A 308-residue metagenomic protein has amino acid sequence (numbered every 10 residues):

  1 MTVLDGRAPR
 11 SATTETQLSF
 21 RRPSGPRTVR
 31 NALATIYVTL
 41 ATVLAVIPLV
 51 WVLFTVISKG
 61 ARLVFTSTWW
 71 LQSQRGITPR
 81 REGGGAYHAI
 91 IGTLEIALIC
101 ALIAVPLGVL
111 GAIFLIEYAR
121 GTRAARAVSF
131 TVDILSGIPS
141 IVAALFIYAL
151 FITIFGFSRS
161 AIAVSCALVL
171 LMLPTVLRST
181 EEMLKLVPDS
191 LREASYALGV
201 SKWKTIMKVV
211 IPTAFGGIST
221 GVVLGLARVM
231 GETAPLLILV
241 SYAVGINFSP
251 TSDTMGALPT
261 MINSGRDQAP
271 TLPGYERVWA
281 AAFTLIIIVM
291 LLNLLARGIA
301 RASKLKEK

Functional and structural regions predicted by a protein language model:
M1-L44, A296-K308: Transmembrane alpha-helical segments of polytopic membrane transport and secretion proteins
Q17-L40, F54-C100, G121, S264-E276: Periplasmic/extracellular loop-to-transmembrane helix junction in inner-membrane transport proteins
I77-R80, L236-I287: Interhelical loop and adjacent transmembrane-helix boundary motif in polytopic membrane transport permeases
C100-V132, L145, R297-L305: Transmembrane-helix boundary motif in ABC transporter permease subunits
A101, S179, K202-V240: Transmembrane alpha-helices
L107, R120-A125, S129, P188 (+1 more regions): Amphipathic cytosolic juxtamembrane alpha-helices at the membrane-cytosol interface of multi-pass membrane transporters
L115, E181-K185, Y196, V223 (+1 more regions): C-terminal transmembrane helix and the adjacent membrane-cytosol boundary/short C-terminal tail of inner/organellar
D133-L171: Generic hydrophobic transmembrane alpha-helix motif, especially the helices
